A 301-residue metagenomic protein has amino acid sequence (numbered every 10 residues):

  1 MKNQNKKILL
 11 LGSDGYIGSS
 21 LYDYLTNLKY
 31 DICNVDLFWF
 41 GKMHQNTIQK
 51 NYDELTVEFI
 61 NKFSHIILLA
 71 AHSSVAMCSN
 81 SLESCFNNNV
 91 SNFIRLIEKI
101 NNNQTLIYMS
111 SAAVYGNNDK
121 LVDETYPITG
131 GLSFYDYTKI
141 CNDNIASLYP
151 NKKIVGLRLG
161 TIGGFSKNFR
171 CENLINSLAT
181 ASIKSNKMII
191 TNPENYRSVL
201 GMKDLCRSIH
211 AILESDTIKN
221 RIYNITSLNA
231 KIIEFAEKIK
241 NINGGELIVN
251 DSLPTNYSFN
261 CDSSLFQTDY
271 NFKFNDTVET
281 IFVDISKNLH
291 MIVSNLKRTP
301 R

Functional and structural regions predicted by a protein language model:
K7-N27: N-terminal Rossmann NAD(P)H-binding glycine-rich loop of SDR-like oxidoreductase domains
K42, A230-I232, N250-Y270, D276-T280: Active-site loop of classical SDR/Rossmann-like NAD(P)-dependent oxidoreductases, centered on the catalytic Tyr-X3-Lys
Y52-N88, K99: NAD(P)H-binding glycine-rich loop region in Rossmannoid oxidoreductase-like domains and their noncatalytic homologs
I94-F134: Conserved Rossmann-fold NAD(P)-dependent oxidoreductase catalytic core, especially the SDR/UDP-sugar
I145-R197, M202, I232, I239: NAD(P)-dependent short-chain dehydrogenase/reductase
I162-S166, I189-V199, R221-A230, S252-N256 (+1 more regions): Glycine-rich Rossmann NAD(P)(H)-binding loop
L178, S208-A211, S215-P254: Mid/C-terminal beta-alpha module of Rossmann-like enzyme folds, strongest in SDR-family dehydrogenases/epimerases
T277-R301: Amphipathic terminal alpha-helices
